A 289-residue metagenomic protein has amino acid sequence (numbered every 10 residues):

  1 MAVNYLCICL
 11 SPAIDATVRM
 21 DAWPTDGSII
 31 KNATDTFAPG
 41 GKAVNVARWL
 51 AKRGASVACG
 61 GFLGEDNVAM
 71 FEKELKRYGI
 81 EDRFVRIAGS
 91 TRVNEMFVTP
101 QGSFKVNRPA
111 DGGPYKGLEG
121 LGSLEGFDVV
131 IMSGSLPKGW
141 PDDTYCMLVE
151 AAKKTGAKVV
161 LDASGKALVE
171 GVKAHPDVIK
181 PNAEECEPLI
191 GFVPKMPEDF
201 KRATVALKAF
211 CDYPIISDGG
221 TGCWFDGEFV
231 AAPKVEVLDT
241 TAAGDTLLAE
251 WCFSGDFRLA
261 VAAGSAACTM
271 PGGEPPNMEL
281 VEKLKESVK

Functional and structural regions predicted by a protein language model:
M1-G60, A69, K234: Glycine-rich phosphate/adenosyl-contacting loop at the front of the ribokinase-like
Y5, A55-V57, D82, V159 (+1 more regions): Hydrophobic anchor at the start of a short beta-strand that flanks the dinucleotide cofactor-binding loop
D26, A51-V129, L284-K289: Conserved N-terminal subdomain of the carbohydrate kinase-like
R48, V93-F97, G222-D226: Short beta-strand scaffold segments in enzyme catalytic cores
L50, N182, G244: Short, conserved phosphate/pyrophosphate- and ester-handling motifs at nucleotide-, phospho-/glycolipid
K105-N107, F127-S135, D162, K180-A183: Short beta-strands and strand-loop turn motifs
D142-G227: Conserved phosphate/ATP/ADP-binding segment of small-molecule kinases
A209-I216, P233-V288: Conserved post-catalytic alpha-helical subdomain immediately downstream of the catalytic base and nucleotide-binding
